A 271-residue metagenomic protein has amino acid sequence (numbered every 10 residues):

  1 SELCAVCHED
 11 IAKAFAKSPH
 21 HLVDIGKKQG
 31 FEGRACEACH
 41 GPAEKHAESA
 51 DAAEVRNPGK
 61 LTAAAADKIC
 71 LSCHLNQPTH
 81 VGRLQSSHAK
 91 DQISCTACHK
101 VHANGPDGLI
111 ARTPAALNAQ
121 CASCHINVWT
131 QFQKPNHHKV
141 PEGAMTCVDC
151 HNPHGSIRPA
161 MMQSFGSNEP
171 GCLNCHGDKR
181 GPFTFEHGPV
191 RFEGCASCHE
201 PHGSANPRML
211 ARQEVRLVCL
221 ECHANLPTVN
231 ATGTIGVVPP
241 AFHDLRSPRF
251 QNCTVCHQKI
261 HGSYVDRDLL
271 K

Functional and structural regions predicted by a protein language model:
S1-K271: Short sequence/structural segments immediately N-terminal
